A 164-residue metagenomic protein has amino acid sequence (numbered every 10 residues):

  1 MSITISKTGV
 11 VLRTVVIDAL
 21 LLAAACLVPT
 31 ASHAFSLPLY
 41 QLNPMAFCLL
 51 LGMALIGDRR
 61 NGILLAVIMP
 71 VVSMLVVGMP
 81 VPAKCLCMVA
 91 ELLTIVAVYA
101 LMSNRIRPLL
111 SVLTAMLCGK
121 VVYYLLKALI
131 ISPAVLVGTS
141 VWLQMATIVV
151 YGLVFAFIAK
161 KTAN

Functional and structural regions predicted by a protein language model:
M1-S6, K160-N164: Short, charged juxtamembrane terminal tails flanking transmembrane helices
S2-M53, R60-N61: Hydrophobic transmembrane alpha-helices
V15-A23, C48, I63-V67, C85-A90 (+3 more regions): Hydrophobic alpha-helical transmembrane segments
C26-L42, M69-Y99, L125-V135, T139-S140: Interfacial aromatic-anchored transmembrane helix boundaries in multi-pass membrane proteins
F47-L51, M74, L92-V96, K120-Y124 (+2 more regions): Hydrophobic transmembrane alpha-helices of multi-pass small-molecule transporters
L50-A54, I95-S103, A159: Hydrophobic transmembrane alpha-helices
M53-A66, L101-L110: Membrane-helix interface "capping/anchor" motifs
V81-L86, L101-N164: Membrane-embedded alpha-helical hairpins and interfacial helices in multi-pass inner-membrane proteins
